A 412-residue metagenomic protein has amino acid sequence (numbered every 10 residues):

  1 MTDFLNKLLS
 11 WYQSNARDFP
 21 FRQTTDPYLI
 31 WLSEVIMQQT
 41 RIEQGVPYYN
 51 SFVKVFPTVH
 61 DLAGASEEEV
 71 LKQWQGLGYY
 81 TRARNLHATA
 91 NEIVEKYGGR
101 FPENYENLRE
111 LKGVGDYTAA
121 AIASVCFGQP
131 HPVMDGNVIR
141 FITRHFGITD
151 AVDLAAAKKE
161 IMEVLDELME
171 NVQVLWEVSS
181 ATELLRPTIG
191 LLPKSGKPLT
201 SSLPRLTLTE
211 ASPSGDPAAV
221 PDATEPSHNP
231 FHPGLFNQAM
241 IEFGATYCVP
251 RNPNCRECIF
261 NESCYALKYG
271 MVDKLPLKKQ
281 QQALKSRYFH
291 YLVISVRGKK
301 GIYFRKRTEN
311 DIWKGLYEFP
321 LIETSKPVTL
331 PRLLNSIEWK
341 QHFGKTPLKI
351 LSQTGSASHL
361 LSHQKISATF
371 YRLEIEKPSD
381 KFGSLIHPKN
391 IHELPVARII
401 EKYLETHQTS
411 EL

Functional and structural regions predicted by a protein language model:
M1-R17, Q23, V174-S180, T188-P204 (+2 more regions): Intrinsically disordered, low-complexity, charged terminal extensions of DNA damage-control enzymes
F4-K7, W11-S202, A211-P253, S263 (+3 more regions): Catalytic cores of DNA base-excision repair glycosylases
L206-L208: Ser/Thr/Pro-rich, intrinsically disordered low-complexity segments
